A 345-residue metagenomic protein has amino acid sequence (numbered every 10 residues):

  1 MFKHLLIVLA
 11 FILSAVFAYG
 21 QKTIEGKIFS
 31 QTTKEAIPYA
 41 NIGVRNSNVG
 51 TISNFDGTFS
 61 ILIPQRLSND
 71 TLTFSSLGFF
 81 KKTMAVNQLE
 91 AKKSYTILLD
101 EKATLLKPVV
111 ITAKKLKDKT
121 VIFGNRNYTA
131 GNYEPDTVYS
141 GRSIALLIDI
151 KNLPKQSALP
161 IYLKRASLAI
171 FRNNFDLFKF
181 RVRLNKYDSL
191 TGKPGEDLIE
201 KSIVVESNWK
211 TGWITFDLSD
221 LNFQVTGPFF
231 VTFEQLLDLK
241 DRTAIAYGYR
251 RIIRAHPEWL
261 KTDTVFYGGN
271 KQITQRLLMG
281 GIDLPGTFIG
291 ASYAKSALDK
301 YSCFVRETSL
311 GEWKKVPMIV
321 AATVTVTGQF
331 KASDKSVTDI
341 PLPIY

Functional and structural regions predicted by a protein language model:
M1-E25, I42: Bacterial Sec-dependent N-terminal signal peptides
I24, Q31-R45: Short, ordered, surface-exposed loop/turn motifs in non-cytosolic proteins
I24-Q31, G57-F59, I97, G328 (+1 more regions): A short, amphipathic beta-strand motif
K34-I37, S60-N69, L221-T226: Short Pro-Gly-centered beta-turn/loop motif in secreted/extracellular proteins
V44-N46, T71-A85: A short, solvent-exposed loop/turn motif at the edges and junctions of modular extracellular/periplasmic domains
N48-T58: Short, acidic Ser/Thr/Gly-rich low-complexity loop/linker segments typical of extracellular and cell-surface proteins
Q88-A113: Extracellular beta-sheet/turn segments enriched in Thr/Pro/Gly and aliphatic residues
L105-D188, Q235-I344: Beta-sheet-rich sandwich/jelly-roll-like modules and their strand-loop junctions
